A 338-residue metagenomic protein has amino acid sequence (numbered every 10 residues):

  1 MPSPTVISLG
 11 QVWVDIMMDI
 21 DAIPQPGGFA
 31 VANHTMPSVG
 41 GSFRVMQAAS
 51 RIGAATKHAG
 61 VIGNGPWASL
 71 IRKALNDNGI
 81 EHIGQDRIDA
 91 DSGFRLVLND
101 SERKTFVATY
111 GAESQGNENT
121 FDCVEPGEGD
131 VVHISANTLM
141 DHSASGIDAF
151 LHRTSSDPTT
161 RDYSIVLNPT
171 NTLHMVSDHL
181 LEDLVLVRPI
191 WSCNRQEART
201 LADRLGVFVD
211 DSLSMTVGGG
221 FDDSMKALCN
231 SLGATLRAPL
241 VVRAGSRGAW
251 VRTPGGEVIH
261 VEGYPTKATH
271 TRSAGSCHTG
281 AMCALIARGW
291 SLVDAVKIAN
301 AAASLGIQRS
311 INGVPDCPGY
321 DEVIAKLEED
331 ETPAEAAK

Functional and structural regions predicted by a protein language model:
M1-V12, R72-R87, D100-V258, C317-K338: Ribokinase/PfkB-type carbohydrate-kinase core domain
M1-V61, P66-K73, K267-A268, A334-K338: Glycine-rich phosphate/adenosyl-contacting loop at the front of the ribokinase-like
A22-V31, F208-S212, I259-G263: Short glycine/proline- and charge-enriched loop/turn segments that cap or connect secondary-structure elements
M46-A55, N99, A284-G289: Alpha-helix C-terminal capping segments
A49, N194, G275: Short, conserved phosphate/pyrophosphate- and ester-handling motifs at nucleotide-, phospho-/glycolipid
A59-N64, E81-S92, V241-A244, G263: Beta-strand->loop->alpha-helix junctions that form or flank phosphate-binding loops in nucleotide-handling enzymes
T235-V242, E262-P333: Conserved post-catalytic alpha-helical subdomain immediately downstream of the catalytic base and nucleotide-binding
